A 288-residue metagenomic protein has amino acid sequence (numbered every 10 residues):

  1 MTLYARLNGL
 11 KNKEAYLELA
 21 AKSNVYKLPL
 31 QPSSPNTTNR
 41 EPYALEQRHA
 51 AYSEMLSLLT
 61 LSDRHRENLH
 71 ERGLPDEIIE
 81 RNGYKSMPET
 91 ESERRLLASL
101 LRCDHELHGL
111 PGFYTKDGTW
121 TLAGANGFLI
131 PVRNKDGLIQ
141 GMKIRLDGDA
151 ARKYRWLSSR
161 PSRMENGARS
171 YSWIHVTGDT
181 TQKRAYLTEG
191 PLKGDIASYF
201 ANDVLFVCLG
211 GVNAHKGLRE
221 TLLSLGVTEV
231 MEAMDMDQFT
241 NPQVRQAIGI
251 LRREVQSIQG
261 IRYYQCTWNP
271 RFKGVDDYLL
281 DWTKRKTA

Functional and structural regions predicted by a protein language model:
M1-L122, S159-P161, K216, D237-Q238: Non-catalytic accessory segments of DNA primases and related replication-initiation nucleases
G9, L74-P75, K135, N202 (+1 more regions): Residue-level marker of positions within ordered structural domains that often coincide with functionally constrained
P29, I79-N82, K143-R145, Q265-T267: Short amphipathic beta-strand/extended segments with alternating polar/hydrophobic composition
E77, N82, R155, R169-S172 (+2 more regions): Flexible, active-site-adjacent loop/turn segments at secondary-structure boundaries
S92-G226: Phosphate-handling DNA/RNA-contact segment within nucleic-acid enzymes
Q182-Y186, P191-A288: TOPRIM fold recognition
